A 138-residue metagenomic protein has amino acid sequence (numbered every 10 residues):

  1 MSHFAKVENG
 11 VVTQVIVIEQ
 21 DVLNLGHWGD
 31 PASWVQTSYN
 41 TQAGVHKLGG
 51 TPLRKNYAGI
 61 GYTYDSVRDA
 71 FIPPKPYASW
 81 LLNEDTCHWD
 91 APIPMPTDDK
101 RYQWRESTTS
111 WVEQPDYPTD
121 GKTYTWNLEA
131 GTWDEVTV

Functional and structural regions predicted by a protein language model:
M1-V138: Interaction-interface detector
